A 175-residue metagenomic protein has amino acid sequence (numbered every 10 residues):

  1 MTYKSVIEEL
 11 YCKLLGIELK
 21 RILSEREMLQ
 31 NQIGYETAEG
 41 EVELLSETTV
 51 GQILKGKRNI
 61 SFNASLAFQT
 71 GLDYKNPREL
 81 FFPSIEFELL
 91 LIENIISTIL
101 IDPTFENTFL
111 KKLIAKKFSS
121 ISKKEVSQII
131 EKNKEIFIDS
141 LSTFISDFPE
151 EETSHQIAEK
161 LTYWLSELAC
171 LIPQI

Functional and structural regions predicted by a protein language model:
M1-E36, L161-T162: A short, Lys/Arg-rich alpha-helix, primarily the initiator
T2-K4, F81-K117, I172-I175: Short, charged recognition helix plus adjacent turn of helix-turn-helix-like nucleic-acid-binding domains
I22, E36, I53-G56, P83: Residues in the recognition helix of alpha-helical DNA-binding motifs
E25, G40-E41, G56-R58: Short helix-capping/hinge SLiMs at alpha-helix to coil transitions
L29, A38-T48, K75-N76: Short, basic interhelical loop/turn and adjoining N-cap of the next helix at nucleic-acid- or acidic-partner-contacting
T48-T70, E86-E88: Short, basic-rich loop-to-helix N-cap that marks the start of a DNA-contacting helix
P103-P149: Charged/polar low-complexity intrinsically disordered segments, enriched in acidic residues
S140-I175: Charged, low-complexity intrinsically disordered regulatory/assembly segments
